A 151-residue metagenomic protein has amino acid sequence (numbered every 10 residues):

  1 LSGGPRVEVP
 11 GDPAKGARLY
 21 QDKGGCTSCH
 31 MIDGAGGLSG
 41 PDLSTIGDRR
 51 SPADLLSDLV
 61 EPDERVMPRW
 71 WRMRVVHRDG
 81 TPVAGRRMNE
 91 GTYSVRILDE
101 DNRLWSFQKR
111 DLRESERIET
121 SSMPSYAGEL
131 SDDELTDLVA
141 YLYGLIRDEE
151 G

Functional and structural regions predicted by a protein language model:
L1-G4, V9, V60, T81-V83 (+3 more regions): C-terminal capping alpha-helices of c-type cytochrome domains
G3, I32-A35: Accessory interdomain/linker segments of ATP-dependent helicases and helicase-like nucleic-acid enzymes that mediate
E8-I32: Sequence/structural segment immediately N-terminal to covalent heme-attachment motifs in c-type and related
A14-R18, A53, S57, D133-T136 (+1 more regions): Solvent-exposed, polar/charged alpha-helical surfaces in well-ordered, non-transmembrane soluble domains, broadly
M31, S39-D42, E150-G151: Short, solvent-exposed loop/turn and secondary-structure capping segments
A35-E61, W71-S125: Gly/Gly-Pro-rich "capping" loops immediately C-terminal to redox-active cysteine motifs in periplasmic/lumenal
R65-P68: Active-site phosphate-binding and catalytic loops of NTP-dependent enzymes
